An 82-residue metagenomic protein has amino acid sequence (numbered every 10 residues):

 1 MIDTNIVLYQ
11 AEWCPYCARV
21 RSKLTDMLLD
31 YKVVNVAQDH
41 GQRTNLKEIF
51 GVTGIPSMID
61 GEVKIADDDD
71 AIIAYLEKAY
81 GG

Functional and structural regions predicted by a protein language model:
M1-L29: Local sequence-structure signature of Cys/Sec-based thiol-disulfide redox active-site neighborhoods
Q10, D30-Q42: Thiol-based oxidoreductase modules, predominantly thioredoxin-like and allied folds used for disulfide exchange
P15-A18, G41, D67: Residues that form or flank phosphate/diphosphate-binding pockets in enzymes that use nucleotide phosphates
D39-G41, N45, S57-M58: BRCT (BRCA1 C-terminal) domain core and associated BRCT-interaction motifs
K47-G54: Thiol/disulfide oxidoreductase modules built on the thioredoxin-like
G54-I65: A short, hydrophobic beta-strand/beta-hairpin element that forms part of a small beta-sheet core
V63-D67, I72-L76: C-terminal cap of thioredoxin/glutaredoxin-like
K78-G82: Generic C-terminal helix-cap and adjacent flexible tail
